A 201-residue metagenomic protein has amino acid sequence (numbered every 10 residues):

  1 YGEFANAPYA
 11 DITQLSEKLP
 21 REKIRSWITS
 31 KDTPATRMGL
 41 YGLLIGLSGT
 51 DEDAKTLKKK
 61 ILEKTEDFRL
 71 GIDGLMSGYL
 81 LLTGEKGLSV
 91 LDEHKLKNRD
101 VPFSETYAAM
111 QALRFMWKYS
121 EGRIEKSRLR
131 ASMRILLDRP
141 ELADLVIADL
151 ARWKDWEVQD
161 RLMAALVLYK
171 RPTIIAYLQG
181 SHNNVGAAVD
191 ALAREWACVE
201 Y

Functional and structural regions predicted by a protein language model:
Y1-Q14, M38-G49, L70-L82, S104-E121 (+2 more regions): Structural detector for internal amphipathic alpha-helices that build alpha-solenoid repeat scaffolds
D11-I28, T50-L62, G84-L96, S120-R134 (+1 more regions): Amphipathic alpha-helical scaffolding segments comprising HEAT/armadillo-like alpha-solenoid repeats
T29-Y41: A cross-kingdom feature marking charged/low-complexity
D32-T33, E63, D67, K97 (+6 more regions): Structural signature of alpha-solenoid helical repeat scaffolds
G46, T65, L80, L96-R99 (+2 more regions): Alpha-solenoid HEAT/Armadillo repeat architecture
R99-P140, D144-L150, K154-V158, A164 (+1 more regions): Alpha-helical adaptor scaffolds
P172-I175: Conserved blade-ending motifs and adjacent loop-strand segments that build the rim/top face of beta-propeller domains
